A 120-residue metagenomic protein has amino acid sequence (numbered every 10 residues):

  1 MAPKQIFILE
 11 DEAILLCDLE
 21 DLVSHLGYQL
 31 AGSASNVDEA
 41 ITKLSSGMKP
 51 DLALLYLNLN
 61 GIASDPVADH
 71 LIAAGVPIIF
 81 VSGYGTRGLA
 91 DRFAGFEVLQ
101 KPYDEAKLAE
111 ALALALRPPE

Functional and structural regions predicted by a protein language model:
M1-Q5, D104-E120: Non-catalytic signal-transmission and effector/linker regions of two-component phosphorelay proteins
E10: Conserved acidic carboxylate
A13-G32: Two-component/phosphorelay signaling modules centered on CheY-like receiver
S33-L52: Acidic, metal-coordinating helix/loop segments flanking the phosphotransfer/catalytic sites of two-component signaling
N36, G61-P66: Acidic catalytic/metal-coordinating carboxylates
Y56: Active-site residues of response regulator receiver
I79-V81: Hydrophobic/aromatic residues positioned on beta-strands within the core alpha/beta folds
K101: A Lys-centered signature of the CheY-like receiver
